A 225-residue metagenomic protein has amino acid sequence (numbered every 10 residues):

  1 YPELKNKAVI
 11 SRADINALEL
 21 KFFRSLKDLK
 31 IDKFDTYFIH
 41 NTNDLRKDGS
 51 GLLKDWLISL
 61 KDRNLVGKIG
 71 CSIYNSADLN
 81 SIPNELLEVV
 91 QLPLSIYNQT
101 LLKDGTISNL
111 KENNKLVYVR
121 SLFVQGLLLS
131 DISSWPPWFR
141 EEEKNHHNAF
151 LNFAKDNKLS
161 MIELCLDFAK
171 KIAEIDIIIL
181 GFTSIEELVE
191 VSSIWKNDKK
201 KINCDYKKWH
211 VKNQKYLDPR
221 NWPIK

Functional and structural regions predicted by a protein language model:
Y1-A17, L45-R46: Active-site mouth loops of central-metabolism enzymes
K7, D14, F23-L26, F153 (+1 more regions): Generic anion/oxyanion-binding catalytic loop in active/binding sites
V9, L18-F23, S108, I172: Generic hydrophobic alpha-helical membrane-segment signal
A13-K30, I73-S81, C165: Short, acidic/polar
R24, K33, W56-L60: Structural preference for long, well-ordered alpha-helical segments within the folded cores of structured domains
L26-L45: Active-site groove signature of glycoside hydrolases
N41-L217, N221-I224: Beta/alpha (TIM)-barrel catalytic core signal, keyed to glycine-rich beta->alpha loops juxtaposed to Asp/Glu that bind
